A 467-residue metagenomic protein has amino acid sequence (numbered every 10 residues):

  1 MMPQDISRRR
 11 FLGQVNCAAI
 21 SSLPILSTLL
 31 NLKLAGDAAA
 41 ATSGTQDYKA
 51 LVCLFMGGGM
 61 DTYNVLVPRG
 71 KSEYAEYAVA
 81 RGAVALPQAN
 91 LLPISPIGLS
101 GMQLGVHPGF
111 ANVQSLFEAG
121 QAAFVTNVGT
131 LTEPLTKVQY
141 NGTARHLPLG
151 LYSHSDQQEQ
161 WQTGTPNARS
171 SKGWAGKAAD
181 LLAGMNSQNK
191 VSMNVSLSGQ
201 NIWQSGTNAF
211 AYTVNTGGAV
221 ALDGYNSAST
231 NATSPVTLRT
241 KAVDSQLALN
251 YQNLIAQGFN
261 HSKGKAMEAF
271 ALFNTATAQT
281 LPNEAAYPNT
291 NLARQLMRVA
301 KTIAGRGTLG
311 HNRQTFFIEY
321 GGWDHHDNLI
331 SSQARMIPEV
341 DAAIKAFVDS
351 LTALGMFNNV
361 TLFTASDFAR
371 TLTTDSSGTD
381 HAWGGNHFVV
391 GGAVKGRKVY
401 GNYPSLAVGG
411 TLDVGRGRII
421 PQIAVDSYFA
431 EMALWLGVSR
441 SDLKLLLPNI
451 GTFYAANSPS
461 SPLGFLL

Functional and structural regions predicted by a protein language model:
M2-A342, A346-A353, T373, K398-L467: Feature for exported/extracytoplasmic and membrane-associated proteins, marking the mature portion
R313-T315, F357, A365, A382-G385 (+1 more regions): Active-site lining segments that contact anionic ligands and/or coordinate catalytic metals
E319-G321, F363-A365, V390: Generic beta-strand/beta-sheet core signal
I344, L351-S376: Metal-dependent active-site segment of extracytoplasmic phospho-/sulfohydrolases and closely related
S366-K398: Histidine-centered active-site microenvironments of extracellular/periplasmic hydrolases and transferases
